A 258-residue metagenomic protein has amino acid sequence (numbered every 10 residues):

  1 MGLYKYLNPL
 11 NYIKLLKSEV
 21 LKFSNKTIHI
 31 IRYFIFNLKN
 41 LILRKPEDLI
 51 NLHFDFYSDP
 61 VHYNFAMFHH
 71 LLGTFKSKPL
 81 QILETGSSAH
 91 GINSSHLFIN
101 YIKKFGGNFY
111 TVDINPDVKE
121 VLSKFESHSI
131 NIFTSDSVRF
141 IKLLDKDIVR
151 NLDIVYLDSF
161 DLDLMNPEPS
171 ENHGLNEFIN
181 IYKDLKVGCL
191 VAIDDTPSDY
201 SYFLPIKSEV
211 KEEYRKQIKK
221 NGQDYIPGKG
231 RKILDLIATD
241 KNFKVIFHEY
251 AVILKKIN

Functional and structural regions predicted by a protein language model:
G2-N258: A short alpha-helical cap/connector motif
